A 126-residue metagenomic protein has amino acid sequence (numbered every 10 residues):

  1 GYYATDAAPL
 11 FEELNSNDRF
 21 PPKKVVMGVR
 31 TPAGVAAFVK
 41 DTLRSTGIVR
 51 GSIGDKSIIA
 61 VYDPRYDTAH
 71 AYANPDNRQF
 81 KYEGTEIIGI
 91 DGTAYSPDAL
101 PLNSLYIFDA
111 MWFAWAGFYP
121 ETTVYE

Functional and structural regions predicted by a protein language model:
G1-E126: Mid-to-C-terminal functional-domain signal that highlights helix-capping/loop sites within ligand-binding modules
